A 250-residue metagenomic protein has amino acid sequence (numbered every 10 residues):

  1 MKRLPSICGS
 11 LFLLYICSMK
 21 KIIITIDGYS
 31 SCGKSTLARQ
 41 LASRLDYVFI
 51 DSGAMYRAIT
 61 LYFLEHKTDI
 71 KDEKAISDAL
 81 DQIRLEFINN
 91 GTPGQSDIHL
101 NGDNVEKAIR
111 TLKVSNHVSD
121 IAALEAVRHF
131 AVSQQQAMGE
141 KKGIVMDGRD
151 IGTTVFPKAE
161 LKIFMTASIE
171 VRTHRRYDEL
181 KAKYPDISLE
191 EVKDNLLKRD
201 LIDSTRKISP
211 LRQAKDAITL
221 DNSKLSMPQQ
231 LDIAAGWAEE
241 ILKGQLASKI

Functional and structural regions predicted by a protein language model:
M1-I16: Positively charged N-terminal leader segments that act as targeting/secretion signals
I26: Hydrophobic anchor at the beta1->P-loop junction of P-loop NTPases
C32: ATP-binding Walker
S35: Walker A/P-loop
R44-R110: N-terminal phosphate/diphosphate-binding loop that engages ATP/GTP or pyrophosphate donors across diverse enzyme folds
A79, N90, Q135-K142, R149-T154 (+2 more regions): Small-molecule kinase domains that catalyze NTP-dependent phosphoryl transfer to phosphate-bearing small molecules
H99-I109, S115, H174-K183, L201-I250: NTP-dependent small-molecule kinase module
E106-K183: ATP-dependent NMP and nucleoside kinases share a basic, alpha-helical "lid"
